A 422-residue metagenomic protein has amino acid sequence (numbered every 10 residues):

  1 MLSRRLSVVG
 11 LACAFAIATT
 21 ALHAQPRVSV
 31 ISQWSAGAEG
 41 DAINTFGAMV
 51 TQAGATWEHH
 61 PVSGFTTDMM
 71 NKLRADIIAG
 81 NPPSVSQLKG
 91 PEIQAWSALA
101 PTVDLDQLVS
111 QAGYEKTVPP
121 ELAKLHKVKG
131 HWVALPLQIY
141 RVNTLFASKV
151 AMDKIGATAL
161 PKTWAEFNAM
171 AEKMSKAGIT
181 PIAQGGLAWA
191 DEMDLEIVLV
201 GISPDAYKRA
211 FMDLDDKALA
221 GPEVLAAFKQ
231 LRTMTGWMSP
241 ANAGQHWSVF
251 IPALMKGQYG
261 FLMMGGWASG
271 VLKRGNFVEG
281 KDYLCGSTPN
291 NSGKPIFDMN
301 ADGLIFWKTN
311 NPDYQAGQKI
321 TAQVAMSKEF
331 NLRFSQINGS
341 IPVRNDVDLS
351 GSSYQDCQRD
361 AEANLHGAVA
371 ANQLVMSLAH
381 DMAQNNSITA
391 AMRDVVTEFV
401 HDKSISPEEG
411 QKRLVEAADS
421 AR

Functional and structural regions predicted by a protein language model:
C13, L22-A95, Q111-A112, A243 (+4 more regions): Conserved N-terminal structural module of periplasmic/extracytoplasmic solute-binding proteins
P26, A48, Q52-A53, D153-I155 (+3 more regions): Extracytoplasmic/periplasmic substrate-recognition and gating elements
P91-N143, N168, D194-E196, G280-L284: Hinge/lid segment of periplasmic solute-binding proteins
D106-V118, G186, I202-A226, R274-V278 (+2 more regions): Short, solvent-exposed loop/beta-turn-alpha elements that line the ligand-binding surface or hinge of extracytoplasmic
Q107, W267-R274, L304-N386: Mature extracytoplasmic/periplasmic domains
W132-L137, N168-D216, Y259: Extracytoplasmic/periplasmic solute-binding protein
P136, D298, L304, V347 (+1 more regions): C-terminal capping/gating helix-and-loop segments adjacent to ligand/active sites or protein-protein/ligand interfaces
A171-M174, D213-G244: Glycine-centered hinge/linker elements that transmit conformational signals in sensory and ligand-binding systems
